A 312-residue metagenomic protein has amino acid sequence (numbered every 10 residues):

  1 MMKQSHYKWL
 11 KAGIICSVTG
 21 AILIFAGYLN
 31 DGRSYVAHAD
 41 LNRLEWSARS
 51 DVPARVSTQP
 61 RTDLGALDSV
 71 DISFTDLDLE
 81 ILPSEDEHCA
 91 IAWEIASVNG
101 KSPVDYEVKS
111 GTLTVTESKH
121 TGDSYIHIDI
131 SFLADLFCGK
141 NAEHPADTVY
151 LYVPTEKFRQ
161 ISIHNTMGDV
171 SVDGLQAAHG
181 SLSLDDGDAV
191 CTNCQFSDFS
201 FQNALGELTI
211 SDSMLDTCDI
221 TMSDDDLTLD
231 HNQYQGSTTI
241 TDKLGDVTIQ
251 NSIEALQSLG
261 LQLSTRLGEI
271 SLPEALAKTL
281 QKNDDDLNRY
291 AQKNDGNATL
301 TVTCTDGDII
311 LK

Functional and structural regions predicted by a protein language model:
M1-H88, S124-H127, L133-A134, P273-L276 (+1 more regions): Alpha-helical transmembrane segments and their membrane-interface anchoring/capping motifs
T19-I22, A96-T114, E254, Q262: Internal hydrophobic scaffold segments of catalytic domains
G27, D31, C138-G139, G260 (+1 more regions): Short, flexible coil/linker elements and helix-boundary hinge sites characteristic of intrinsically disordered
P53-S69, D78-D86, N99-Q202, E207-M214 (+2 more regions): Right-handed parallel beta-helix
T75, A204, K243: Detector for the N-terminal beta1/A-loop initiation region of ABC nucleotide-binding domains
I91-S102, A142-P145, G268-L272: Short aromatic-acidic-glycine turn motif
C191-N193, F199, L208-K312: Short, surface-exposed interaction patches in beta-rich subdomains that mediate adhesion/assembly near membranes
